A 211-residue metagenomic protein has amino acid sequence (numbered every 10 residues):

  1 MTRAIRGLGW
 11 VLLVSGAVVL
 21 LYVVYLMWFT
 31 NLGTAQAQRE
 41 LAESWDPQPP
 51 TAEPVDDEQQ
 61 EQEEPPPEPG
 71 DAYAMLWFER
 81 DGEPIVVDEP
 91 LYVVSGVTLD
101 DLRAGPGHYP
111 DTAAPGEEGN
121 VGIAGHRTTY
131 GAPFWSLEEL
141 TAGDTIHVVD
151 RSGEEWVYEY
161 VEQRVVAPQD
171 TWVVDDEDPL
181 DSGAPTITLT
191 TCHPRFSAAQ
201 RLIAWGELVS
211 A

Functional and structural regions predicted by a protein language model:
M1-I5: Terminal targeting segments of Actinobacterial cell-envelope proteins
G7, V14-A211: Solvent-exposed, non-transmembrane regions of membrane-associated and secreted proteins
